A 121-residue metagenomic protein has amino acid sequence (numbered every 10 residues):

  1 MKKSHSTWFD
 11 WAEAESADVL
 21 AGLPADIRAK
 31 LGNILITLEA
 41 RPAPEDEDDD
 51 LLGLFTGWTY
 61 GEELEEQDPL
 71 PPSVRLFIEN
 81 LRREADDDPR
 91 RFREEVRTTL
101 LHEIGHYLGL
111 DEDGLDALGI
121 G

Functional and structural regions predicted by a protein language model:
M1-E95, Y107, D113-D116: Active-site rim/adjacent substrate-binding subdomains
E95-E103: Short alpha-helical catalytic segment bearing the HExxH-like zincin motif of zinc-dependent metalloproteases
A117-G121: Short hydrophobic/aromatic patches at helix-to-coil boundaries
